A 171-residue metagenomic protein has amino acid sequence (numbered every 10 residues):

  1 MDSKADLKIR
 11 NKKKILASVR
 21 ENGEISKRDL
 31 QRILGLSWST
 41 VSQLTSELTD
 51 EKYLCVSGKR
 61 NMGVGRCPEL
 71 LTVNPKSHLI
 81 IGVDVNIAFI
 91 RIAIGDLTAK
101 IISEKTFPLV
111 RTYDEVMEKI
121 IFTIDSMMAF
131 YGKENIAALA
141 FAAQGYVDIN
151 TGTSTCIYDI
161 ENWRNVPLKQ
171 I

Functional and structural regions predicted by a protein language model:
M1-N11, S26, S57-S77: Short, cationic-aromatic polyanion-contact patches
M1-R32, Y131: Extreme N-terminal segment that seeds HTH/winged-HTH DNA-binding domains in transcriptional regulators
A5, I9, K13, W38-S42 (+2 more regions): Electropositive phosphate-/nucleotide-binding environments in soluble metabolic enzymes
E24-V56: N-terminal helix-turn-helix
G65-S103: Gly/Thr-rich phosphate-binding beta-strand-loop-beta motif of the actin/hexokinase/Hsp70
K105-I171: Glycine-rich phosphate-binding loop and adjoining helix at the ATP-binding site of ATP-dependent phosphoryl-transfer
